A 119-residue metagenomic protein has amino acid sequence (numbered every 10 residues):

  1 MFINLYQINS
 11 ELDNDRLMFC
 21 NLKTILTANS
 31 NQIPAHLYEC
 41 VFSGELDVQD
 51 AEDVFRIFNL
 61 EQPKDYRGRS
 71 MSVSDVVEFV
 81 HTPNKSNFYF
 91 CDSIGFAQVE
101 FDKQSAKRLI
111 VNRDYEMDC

Functional and structural regions predicted by a protein language model:
M1-L46: Extended boundary segments
Y6, Y38, F58, Y89-F90 (+1 more regions): Aromatic side chains
N31-H81: Short, conserved turn/kink motifs that form compact alpha/beta structural patches or helix kinks used as
E39, R108-L109: Residue-level marker of intrinsically disordered, low-complexity segments enriched for small/polar residues
G68-K107: Short, compact, well-ordered microdomains
Y115-C119: Non-Sec secretion/translocation targeting segments of pathogen effectors
